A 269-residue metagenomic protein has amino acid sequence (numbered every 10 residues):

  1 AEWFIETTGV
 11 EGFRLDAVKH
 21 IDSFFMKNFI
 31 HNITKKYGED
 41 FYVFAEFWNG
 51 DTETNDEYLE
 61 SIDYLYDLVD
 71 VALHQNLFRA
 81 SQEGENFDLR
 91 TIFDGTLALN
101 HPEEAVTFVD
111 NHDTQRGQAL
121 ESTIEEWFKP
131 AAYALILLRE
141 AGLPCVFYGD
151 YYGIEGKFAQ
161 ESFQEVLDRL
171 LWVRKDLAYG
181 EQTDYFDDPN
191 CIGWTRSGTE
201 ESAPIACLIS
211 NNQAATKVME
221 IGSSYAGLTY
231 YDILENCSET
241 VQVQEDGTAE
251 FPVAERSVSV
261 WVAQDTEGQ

Functional and structural regions predicted by a protein language model:
A1-Q269: Active-site-proximal helices and loops of the catalytic beta/alpha 8
